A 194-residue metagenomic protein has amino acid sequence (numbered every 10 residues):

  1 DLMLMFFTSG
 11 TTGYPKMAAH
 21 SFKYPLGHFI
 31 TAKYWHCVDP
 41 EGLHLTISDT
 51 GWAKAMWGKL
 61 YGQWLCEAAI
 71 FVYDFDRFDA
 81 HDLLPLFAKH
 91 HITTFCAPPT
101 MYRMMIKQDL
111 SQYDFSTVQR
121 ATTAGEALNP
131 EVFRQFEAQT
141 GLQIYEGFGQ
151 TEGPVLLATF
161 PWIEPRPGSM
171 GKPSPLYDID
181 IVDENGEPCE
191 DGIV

Functional and structural regions predicted by a protein language model:
M3-G27: Conserved AMP-binding A3 loop
F6, D178-I179: Generic short beta-strand
F6, I30, R134, G168: Active-site phosphate/pyrophosphate- and oxyanion-stabilizing loops and adjacent acidic/basic residues in soluble
F6-S9, S48, P154: Active-site beta-alpha turn of Rossmann-fold NAD(P)-dependent dehydrogenases/reductases
L26-L43, T50-T93, Q108: Conserved AMP-binding/adenylation subdomain of ANL enzymes
L65, I92-A97, I106-R166, D178 (+1 more regions): Gly/Ser/Thr-rich phosphate-binding loop
G168-S174: Short Gly/Pro-enriched turn/cap motifs at secondary-structure boundaries
D180-V194: Conserved beta-loop-beta connector loops within the AMP-binding
